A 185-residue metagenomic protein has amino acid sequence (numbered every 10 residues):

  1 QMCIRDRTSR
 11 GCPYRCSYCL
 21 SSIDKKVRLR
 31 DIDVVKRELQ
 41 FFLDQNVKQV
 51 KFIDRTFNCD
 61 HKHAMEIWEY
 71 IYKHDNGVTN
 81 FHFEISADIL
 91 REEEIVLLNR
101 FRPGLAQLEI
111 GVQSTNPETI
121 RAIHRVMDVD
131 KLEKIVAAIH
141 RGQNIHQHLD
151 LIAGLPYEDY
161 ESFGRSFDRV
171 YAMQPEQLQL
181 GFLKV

Functional and structural regions predicted by a protein language model:
Q1-R141, A153: Radical SAM [4Fe-4S] cluster-binding motif and immediate context
E94-L98, P156-A172: Catalytic cores of alpha/beta
Q143-Q147: Short beta-strand/loop segments at the ligand-binding rim of alpha/beta enzyme cores
V170-Q177, F182-V185: Contiguous mid-protein beta-loop-alpha structural module that forms a pocket-lining wall or clamp of enzyme active
